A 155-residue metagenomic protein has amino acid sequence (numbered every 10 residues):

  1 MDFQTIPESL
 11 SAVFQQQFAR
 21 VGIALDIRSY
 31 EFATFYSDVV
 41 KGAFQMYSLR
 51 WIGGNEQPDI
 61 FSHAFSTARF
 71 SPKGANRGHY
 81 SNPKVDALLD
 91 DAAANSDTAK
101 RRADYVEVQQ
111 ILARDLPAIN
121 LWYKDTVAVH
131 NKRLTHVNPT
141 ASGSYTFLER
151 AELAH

Functional and structural regions predicted by a protein language model:
D2-Q16, R20, F32, Y36-H155: Detector for C-terminal structural segments
A24-Y30: General small-molecule cofactor/ligand-binding pocket signal
